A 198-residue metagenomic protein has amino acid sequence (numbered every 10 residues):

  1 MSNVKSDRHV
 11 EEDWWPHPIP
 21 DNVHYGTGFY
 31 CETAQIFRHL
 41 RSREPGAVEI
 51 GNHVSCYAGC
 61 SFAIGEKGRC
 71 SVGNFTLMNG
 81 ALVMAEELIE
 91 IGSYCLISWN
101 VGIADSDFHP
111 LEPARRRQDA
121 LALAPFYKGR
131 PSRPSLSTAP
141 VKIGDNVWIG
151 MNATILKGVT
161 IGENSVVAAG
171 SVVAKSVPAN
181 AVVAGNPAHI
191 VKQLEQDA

Functional and structural regions predicted by a protein language model:
M1-N146, M151-I155, E163, A179 (+1 more regions): Domain-scale signature associated with acetyltransferase and cell-envelope carbohydrate enzymes
K157, K175: Conserved coupling/switch loop of ABC ATPases
V167: Binuclear metal-ion centers of metallo-dependent hydrolases, dominated by the metallo-beta-lactamase
S171: Glycine-rich GHKL/ HATPase_c ATP-binding element in histidine kinases
